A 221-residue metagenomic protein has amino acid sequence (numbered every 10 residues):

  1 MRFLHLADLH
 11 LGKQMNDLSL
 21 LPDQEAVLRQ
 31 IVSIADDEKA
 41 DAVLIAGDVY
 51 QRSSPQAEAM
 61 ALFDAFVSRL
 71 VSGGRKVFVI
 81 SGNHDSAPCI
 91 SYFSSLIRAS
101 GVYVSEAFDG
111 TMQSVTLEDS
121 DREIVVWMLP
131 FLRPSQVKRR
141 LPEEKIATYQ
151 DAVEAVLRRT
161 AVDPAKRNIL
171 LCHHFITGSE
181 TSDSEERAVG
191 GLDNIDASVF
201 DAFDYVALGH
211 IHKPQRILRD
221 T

Functional and structural regions predicted by a protein language model:
M1-S68, S72, L170: N-terminal active-site segment of His-dependent metallophosphoesterases
E38, G74, D163-A165: A structural signal for short coil/turn segments at secondary-structure junctions
A42, V77, K166-N168: Residue-level recognition of the N-termini of beta-strands and the immediately preceding loop/turn
I45-D48, I80-N83, L208: Glycine-rich beta-strand-to-loop/alpha-helix junction loops that act as flexible
P55, D85-T221: His/Asp/Glu-rich metal-coordinating catalytic cores of metallo-dependent phosphodiesterases/hydrolases acting on
R75-N83, V102-Y103: Hydrophobic or amphipathic alpha-helical targeting/insertion segments
